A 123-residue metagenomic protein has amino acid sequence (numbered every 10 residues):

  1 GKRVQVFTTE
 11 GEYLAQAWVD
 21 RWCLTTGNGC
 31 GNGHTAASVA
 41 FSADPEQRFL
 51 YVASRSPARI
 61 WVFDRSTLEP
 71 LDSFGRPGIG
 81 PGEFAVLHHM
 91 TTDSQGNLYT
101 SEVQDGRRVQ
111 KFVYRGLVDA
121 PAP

Functional and structural regions predicted by a protein language model:
G1-P123: Eukaryotic scaffold repeat domains enriched in small/polar residues
